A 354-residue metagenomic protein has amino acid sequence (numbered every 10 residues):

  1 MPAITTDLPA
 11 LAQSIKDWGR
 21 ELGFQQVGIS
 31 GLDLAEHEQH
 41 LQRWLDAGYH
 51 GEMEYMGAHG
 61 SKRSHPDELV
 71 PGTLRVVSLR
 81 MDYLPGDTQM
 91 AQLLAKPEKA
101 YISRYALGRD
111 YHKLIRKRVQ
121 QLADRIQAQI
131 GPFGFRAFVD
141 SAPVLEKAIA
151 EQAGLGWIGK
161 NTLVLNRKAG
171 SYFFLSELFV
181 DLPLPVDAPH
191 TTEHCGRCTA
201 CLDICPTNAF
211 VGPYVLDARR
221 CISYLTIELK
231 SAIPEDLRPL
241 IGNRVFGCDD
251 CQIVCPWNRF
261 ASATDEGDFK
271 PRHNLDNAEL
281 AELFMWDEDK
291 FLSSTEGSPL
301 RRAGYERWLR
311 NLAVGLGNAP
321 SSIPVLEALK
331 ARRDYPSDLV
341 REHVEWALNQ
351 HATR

Functional and structural regions predicted by a protein language model:
M1-H194, G242: Auxiliary alpha/beta "docking" domains used to position bulky ligands
F24, A200-Y224, R244-D268, A328: Iron-sulfur cluster-binding cysteine motifs and their immediate structural context in ferredoxin-like electron-transfer
L165-H190, A218-L237, E288-L292: Short, charged low-complexity linear segments at domain edges
P234-D268, K290-G297, R301, R307 (+1 more regions): C-terminal amphipathic alpha-helical segment
F291-S294, S321-R333, T353-R354: Amphipathic alpha-helical scaffolding segments comprising HEAT/armadillo-like alpha-solenoid repeats
R301-A303, A331-V340: Short coil turns that connect the paired helices of HEAT/ARM alpha-solenoid repeats
L309-S321, E342-T353: Structural detector for internal amphipathic alpha-helices that build alpha-solenoid repeat scaffolds
